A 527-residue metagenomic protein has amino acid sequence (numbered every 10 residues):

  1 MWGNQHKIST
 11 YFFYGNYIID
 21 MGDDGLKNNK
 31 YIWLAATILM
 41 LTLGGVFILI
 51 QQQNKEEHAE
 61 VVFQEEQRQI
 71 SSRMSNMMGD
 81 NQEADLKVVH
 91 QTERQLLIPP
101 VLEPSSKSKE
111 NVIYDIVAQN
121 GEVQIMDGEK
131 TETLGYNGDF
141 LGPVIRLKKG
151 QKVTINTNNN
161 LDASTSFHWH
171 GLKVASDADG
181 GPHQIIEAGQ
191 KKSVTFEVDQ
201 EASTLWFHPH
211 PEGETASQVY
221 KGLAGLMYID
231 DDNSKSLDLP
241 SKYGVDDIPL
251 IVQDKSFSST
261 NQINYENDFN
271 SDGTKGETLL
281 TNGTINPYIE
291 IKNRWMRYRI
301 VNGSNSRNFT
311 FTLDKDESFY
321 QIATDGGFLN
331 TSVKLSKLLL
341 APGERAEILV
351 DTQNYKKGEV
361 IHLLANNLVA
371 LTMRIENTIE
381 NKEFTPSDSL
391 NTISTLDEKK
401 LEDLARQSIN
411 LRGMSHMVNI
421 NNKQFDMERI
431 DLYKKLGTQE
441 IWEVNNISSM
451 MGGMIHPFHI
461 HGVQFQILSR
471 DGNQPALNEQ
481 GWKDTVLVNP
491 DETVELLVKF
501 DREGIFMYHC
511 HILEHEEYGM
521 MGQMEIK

Functional and structural regions predicted by a protein language model:
G3-G25: Short, Lys/Arg-enriched N-terminal segments with co-localized hydrophobic residues within the first ~10-30 amino acids
K27-Y31, Q119-N120: N-terminal catalytic scaffold of extracellular/periplasmic and nuclease hydrolases that process anionic headgroups
N29-Y31, L43-G45, E132-L134, K173-S176 (+1 more regions): N-terminus-centered regions that define maturation/targeting leaders and the start of the first functional domain
I32-A35, L39, G45-D115, Y220-Q253 (+4 more regions): Extended terminal and domain-junction accessory segments
V62-Q64, I113-D230, D238, R307-L338 (+5 more regions): Histidine- and aromatic-enriched segments that form or immediately flank copper-ligand environments
S105, D115-Q124, L239, L250-V252 (+2 more regions): Non-catalytic, glycine-rich low-complexity segments
Q124-D127, N261-I291, L401, A405-D426: Edge strands and adjacent loops of beta-rich recognition modules
S176-I186, V252, S259-D397: Histidine- and aromatic-rich segments of cupredoxin/plastocyanin-like copper-binding domains
